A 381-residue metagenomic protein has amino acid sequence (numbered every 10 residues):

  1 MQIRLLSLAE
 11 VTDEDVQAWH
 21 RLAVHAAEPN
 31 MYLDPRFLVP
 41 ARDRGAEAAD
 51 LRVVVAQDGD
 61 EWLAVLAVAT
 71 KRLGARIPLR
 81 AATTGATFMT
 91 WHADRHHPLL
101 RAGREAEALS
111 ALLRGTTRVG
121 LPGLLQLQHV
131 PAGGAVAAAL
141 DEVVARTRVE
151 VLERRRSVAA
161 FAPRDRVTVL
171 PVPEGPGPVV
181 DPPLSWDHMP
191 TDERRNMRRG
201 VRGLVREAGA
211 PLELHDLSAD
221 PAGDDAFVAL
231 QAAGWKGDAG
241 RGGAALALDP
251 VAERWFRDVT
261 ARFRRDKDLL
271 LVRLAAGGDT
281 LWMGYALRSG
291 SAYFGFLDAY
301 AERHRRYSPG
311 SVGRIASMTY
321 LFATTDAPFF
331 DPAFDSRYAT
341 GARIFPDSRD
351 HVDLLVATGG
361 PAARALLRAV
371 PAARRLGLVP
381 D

Functional and structural regions predicted by a protein language model:
I3-G85, H129-A137, V158-G175, P182-R306: A conserved beta-strand-loop-helix scaffold within acyl/acetyltransferase catalytic domains
L6-L8, R154, H215-L217, A333-D335 (+1 more regions): Conserved beta-strand termini and adjacent loop/short-helix elements that scaffold enzyme active sites in alpha/beta
E10-T12, P221, R337, T358-P361: Residue-level detector of flexible, active-site-proximal loop/helix-junction positions within diverse enzyme catalytic
L51, Q57, L73-R166, L287-D353: Acyl-donor binding region in acyl/amide transferases
L100-A102, V180-P182, T358: Short beta-strand-to-loop capping motifs
L113, D187-N196, R368-R375: Short intrinsically disordered coil segments
G278, Y320-L321, F330-P332, L376-D381: A general structural signal for short secondary-structure boundary/capping elements
H351-D381: C-terminal domain-closing interface element
